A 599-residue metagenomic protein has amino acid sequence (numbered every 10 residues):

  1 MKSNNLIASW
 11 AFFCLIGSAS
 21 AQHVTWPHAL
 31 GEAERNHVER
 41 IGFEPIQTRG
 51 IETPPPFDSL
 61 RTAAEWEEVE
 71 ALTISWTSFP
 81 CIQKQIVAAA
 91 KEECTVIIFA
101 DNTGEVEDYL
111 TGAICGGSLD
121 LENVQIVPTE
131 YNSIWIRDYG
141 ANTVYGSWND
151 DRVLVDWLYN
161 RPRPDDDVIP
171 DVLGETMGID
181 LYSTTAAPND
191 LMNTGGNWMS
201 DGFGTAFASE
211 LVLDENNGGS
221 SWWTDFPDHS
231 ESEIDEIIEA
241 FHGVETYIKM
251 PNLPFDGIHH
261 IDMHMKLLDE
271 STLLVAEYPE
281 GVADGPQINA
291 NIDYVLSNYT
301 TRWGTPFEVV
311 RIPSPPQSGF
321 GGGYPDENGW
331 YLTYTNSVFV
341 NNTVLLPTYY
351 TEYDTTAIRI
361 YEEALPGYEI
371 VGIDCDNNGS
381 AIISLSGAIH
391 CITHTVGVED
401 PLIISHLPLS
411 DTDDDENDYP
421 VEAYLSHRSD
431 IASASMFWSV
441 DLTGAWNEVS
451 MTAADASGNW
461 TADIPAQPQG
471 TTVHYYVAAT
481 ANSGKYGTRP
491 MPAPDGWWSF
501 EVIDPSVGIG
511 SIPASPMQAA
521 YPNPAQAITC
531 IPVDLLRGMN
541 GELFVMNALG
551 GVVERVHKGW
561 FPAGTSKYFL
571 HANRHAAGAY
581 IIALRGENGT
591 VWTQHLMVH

Functional and structural regions predicted by a protein language model:
M1-H23: Bacterial Sec-dependent N-terminal signal peptides
M1-L6, T355, V598-H599: Positively charged n-region of N-terminal signal peptides that target proteins for export
S20, I512-Y521, A525-H599: C-terminal outer-membrane/trafficking sorting elements
Q22-L402: The feature marks the mature, well-folded catalytic cores of soluble enzymes
E67, A388, K485, L549-V552 (+1 more regions): Residue-level signal for well-ordered, solvent-exposed loop/turn and beta-edge residues enriched in charged/polar side
I136, M192, I258-H260, G329-Y331 (+5 more regions): Residues that act as N-cap/strand-start positions at coil-to-secondary-structure junctions
V396-S506: Glycan-association/targeting regions that enable binding to alpha-glucans and other polysaccharides
